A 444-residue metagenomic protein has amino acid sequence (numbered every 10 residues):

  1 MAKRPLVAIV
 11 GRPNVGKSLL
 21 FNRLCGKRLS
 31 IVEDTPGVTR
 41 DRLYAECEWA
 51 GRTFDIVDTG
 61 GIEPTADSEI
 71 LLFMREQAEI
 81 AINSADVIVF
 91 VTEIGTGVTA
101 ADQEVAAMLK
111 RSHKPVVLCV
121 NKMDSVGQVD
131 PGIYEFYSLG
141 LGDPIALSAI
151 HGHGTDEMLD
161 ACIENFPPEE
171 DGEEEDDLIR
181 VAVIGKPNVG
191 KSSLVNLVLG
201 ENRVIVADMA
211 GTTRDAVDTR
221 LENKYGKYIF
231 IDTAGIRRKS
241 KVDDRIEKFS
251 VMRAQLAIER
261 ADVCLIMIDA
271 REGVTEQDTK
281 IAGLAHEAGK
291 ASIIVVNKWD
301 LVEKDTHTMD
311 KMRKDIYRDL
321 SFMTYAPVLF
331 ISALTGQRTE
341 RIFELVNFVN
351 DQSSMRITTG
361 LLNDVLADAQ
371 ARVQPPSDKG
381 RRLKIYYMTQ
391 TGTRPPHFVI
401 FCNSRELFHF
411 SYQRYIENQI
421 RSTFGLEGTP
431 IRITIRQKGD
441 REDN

Functional and structural regions predicted by a protein language model:
M1-C25, I31, V98, K110-H113 (+5 more regions): C-terminal-of-GTPase-core extension/linker across diverse P-loop GTPases
L6-I9, K27-T35, E46, A50-T53 (+6 more regions): N-terminal low-complexity/disordered regulatory or targeting extensions
D34-E69, R75-V87, T212-K241, E259-V263: Switch I (G2) and immediately adjacent beta-strands of P-loop GTPase domains
L43, A78, V105, A254 (+1 more regions): Aromatic/hydrophobic pocket-lining residues that form π-stacking "cages" and hydrophobic walls in ligand
T59, V91-E93, M267-D269: Short, well-ordered coil/turn residues at beta-beta hairpins and beta-strand->alpha-helix junctions within
